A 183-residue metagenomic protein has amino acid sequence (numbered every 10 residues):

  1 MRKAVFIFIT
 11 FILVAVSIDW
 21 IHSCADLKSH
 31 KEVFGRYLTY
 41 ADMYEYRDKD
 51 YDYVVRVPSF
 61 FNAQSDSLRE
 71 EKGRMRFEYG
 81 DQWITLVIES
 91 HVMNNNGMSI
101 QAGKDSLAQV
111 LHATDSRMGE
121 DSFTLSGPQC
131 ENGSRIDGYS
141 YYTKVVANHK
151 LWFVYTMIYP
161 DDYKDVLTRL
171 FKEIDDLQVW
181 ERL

Functional and structural regions predicted by a protein language model:
R2-M75, W83, N148-L151, T156-L183: N-terminal targeting sequences that direct proteins away from the cytosol to non-cytosolic compartments
Q64-V166: Conserved polar/disulfide-associated segments of primarily extracytoplasmic proteins
